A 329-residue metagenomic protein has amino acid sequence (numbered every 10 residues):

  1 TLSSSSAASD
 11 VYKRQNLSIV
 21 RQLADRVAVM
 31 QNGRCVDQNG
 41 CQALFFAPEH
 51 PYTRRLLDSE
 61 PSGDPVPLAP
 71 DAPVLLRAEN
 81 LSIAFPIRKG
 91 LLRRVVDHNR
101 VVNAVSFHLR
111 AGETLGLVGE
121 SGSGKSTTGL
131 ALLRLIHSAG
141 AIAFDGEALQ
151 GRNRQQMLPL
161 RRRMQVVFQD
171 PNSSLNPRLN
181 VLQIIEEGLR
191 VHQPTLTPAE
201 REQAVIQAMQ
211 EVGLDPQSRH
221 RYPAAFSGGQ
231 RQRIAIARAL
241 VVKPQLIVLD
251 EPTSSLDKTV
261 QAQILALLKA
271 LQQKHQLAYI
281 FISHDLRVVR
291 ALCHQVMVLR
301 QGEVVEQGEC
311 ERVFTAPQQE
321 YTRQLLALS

Functional and structural regions predicted by a protein language model:
T1-A8, Y12: Single conserved hydrophobic/aromatic residue that forms the stacking wall/gate of nucleotide- or nucleobase-binding
V20-Q22, V289-A291: A short, surface-exposed alpha-helical micro-motif characterized by mixed small hydrophobic and charged/polar residues
G140-L149, L160: Conserved ABC transporter NBD signature motif
A199-Q217: Conserved ABC ATPase "signature" region
Y222-F226, Q230: Conserved ABC ATPase signature
K243: Conserved catalytic motifs of ABC-family nucleotide-binding domains
